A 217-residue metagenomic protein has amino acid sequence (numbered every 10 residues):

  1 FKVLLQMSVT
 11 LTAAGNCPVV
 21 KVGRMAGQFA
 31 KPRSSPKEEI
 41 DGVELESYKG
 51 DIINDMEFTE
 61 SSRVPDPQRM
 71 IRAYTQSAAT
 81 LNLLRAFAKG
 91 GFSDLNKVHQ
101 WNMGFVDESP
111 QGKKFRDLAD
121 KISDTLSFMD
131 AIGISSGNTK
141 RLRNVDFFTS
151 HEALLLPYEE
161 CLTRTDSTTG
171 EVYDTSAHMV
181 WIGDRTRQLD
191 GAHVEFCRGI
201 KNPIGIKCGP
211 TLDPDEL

Functional and structural regions predicted by a protein language model:
K2-L217: Active-site-facing alpha/beta catalytic cores
